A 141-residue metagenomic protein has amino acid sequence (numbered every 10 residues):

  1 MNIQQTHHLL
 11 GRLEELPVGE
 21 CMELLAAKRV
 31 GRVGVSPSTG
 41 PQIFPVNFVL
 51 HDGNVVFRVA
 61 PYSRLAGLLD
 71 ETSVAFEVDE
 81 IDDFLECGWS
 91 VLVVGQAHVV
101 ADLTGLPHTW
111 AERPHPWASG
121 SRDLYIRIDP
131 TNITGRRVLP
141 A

Functional and structural regions predicted by a protein language model:
M1-L25: Extreme N-terminal tail/first-helix region
K28-A60: Short beta-strand segments
P37, V78-E80, D129-N132: Short, structured patches in soluble enzyme cores that scaffold and shape functional sites
F48, G95-A97, I128-N132: A structural signal for short, well-ordered beta-strand segments
F57-R58, F76, G135: Short hydrophobic/aromatic-rich beta-strand segments that constitute the beta-sheet cores of beta-sandwich/beta-barrel
P61-D123: Short, structured beta-strand-loop surface elements
R113-A141: Short, active-site-adjacent segments that bind or coordinate small-molecule cofactors and metal centers
